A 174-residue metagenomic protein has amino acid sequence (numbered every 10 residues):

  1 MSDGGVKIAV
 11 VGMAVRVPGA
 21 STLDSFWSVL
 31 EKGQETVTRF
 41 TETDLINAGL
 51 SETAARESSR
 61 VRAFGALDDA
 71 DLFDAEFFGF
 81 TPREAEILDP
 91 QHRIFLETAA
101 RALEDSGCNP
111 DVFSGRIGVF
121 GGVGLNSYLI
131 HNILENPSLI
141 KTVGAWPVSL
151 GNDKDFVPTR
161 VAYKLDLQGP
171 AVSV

Functional and structural regions predicted by a protein language model:
S2-V174: Cys-dependent condensing catalytic cores that perform Claisen condensation/acyl-transfer in fatty-acid/polyketide
